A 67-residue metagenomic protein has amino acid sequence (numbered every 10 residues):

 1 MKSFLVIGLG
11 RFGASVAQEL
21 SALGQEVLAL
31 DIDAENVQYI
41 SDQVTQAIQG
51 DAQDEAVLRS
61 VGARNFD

Functional and structural regions predicted by a protein language model:
M1-D67: Cytosolic regulatory regions of ion transport systems
